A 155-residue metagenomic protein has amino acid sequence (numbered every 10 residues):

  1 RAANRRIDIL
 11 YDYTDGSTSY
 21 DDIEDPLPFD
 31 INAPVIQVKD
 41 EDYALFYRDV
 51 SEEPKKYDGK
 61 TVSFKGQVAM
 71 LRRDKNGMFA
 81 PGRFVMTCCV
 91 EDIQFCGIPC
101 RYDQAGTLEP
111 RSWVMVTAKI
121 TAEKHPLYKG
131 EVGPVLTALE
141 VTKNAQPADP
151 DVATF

Functional and structural regions predicted by a protein language model:
R1-G16: Periplasmic OmpA/Pal-like peptidoglycan-binding modules at the C-termini of bacterial envelope proteins
G16-F155: OB-fold and OB-like single-stranded nucleic-acid-recognition modules and their adjacent interaction interfaces
